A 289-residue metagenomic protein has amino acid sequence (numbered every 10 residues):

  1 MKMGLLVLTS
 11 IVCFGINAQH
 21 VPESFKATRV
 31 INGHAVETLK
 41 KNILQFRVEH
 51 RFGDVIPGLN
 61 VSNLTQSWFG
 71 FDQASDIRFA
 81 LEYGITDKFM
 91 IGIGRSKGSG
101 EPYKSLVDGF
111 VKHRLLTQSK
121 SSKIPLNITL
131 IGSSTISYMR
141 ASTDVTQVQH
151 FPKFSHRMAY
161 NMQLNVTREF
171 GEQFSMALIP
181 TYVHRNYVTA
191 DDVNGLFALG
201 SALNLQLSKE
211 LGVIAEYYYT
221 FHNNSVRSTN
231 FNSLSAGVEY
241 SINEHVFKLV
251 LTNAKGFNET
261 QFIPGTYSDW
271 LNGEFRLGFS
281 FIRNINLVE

Functional and structural regions predicted by a protein language model:
M1-V21: Bacterial Sec-dependent N-terminal signal peptides
Q19-R140, V145-P152, M158-M162, T167-M176 (+4 more regions): Transmembrane beta-barrel domains of Gram-negative outer membranes and organellar outer membranes
K153-R157, A190-N194, A202: A short glycine-/small-residue-rich loop at the edge of a beta-strand within enzyme catalytic domains
Y182, Y187-D192, S201, S208: Surface loops at the rim/top face of extracytoplasmic beta-rich domains
V193-L199, N230-L234: Charged helix-capping and loop-helix junction motifs
A202-N204, E210-I214, Y218-T220: Extended serine/threonine-enriched, polar tracts that run as long, contiguous segments within proteins
